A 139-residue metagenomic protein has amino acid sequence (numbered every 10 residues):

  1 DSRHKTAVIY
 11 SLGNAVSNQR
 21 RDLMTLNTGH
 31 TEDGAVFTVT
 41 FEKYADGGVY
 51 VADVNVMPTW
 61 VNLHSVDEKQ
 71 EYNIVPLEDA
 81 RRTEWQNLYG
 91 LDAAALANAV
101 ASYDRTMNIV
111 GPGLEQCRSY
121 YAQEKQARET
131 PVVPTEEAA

Functional and structural regions predicted by a protein language model:
D1-F37: Conserved beta-sheet core of the metallophosphoesterase superfamily
T25-A139: A short C-terminal boundary segment appended to hydrolase-like catalytic domains
